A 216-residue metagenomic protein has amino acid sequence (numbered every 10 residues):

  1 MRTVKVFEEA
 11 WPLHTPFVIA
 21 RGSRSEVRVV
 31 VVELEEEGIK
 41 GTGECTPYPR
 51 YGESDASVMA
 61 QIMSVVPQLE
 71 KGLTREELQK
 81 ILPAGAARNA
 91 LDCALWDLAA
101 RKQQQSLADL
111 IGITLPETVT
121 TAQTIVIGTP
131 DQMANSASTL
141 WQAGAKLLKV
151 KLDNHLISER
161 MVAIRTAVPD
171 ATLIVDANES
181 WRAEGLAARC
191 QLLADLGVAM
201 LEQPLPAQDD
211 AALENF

Functional and structural regions predicted by a protein language model:
M1-L173, N178-A187, Q191-D195: N-terminal capping/lid subdomain adjacent to the active-site entrance of alpha/beta enzymes
K151, Q203-P204: Generic beta-strand/beta-sheet core signal
E184, A188, L192, L196-V198 (+1 more regions): Active-site loop segments of alpha/beta catalytic cores
